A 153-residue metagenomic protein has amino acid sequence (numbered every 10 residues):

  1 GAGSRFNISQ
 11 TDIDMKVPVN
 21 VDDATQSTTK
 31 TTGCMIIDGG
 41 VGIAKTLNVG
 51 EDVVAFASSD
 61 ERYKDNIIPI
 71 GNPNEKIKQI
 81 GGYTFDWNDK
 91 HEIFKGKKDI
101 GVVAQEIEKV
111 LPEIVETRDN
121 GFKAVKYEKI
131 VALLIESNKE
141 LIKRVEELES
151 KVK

Functional and structural regions predicted by a protein language model:
G1-V53, R62, V131: Beta-strand-rich receptor-binding modules of extracellular spikes/adhesins
V17, D23-T25, T46-Y127, R144-K153: C-terminal intramolecular chaperone/autoprocessing and neck/assembly modules of extracellular spikes and adhesins
T29, S137, S150-V152: Generic cytosolic/nucleocytoplasmic N-terminal low-complexity/intrinsically disordered segments
G39, Q105, E136: Short alpha-helical basic/polar micro-motif
I130-L133, E140, E147: Alpha-helical coiled-coil heptad-register detector
